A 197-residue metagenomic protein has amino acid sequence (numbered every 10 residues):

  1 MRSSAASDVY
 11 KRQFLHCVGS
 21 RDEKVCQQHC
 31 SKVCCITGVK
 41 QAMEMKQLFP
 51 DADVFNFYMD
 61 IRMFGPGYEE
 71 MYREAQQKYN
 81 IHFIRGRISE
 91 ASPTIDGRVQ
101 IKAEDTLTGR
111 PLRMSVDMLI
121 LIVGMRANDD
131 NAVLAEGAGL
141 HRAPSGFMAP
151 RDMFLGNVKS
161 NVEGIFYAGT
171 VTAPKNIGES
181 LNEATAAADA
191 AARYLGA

Functional and structural regions predicted by a protein language model:
M1-A6, Y10: Single conserved hydrophobic/aromatic residue that forms the stacking wall/gate of nucleotide- or nucleobase-binding
A6, V116-D117, V162: Short, well-ordered alpha-helix to beta-strand connector turns
K11-D22, F154-I177: Short FAD-binding loop at a beta-strand-to-alpha-helix junction that anchors the flavin cofactor in diverse
V25-T37, A168-G196: A conserved FAD-binding loop/helix module that cradles the flavin
H29-C30, E70-E74, L134-A138: Short secondary-structure boundary/capping segments
K40-D130: A Rossmann-like FAD-binding core segment of flavoenzymes
M45-L48, K78, I122, R126 (+3 more regions): Change "in soluble alpha/beta enzymes" to "in soluble alpha/beta proteins
R85, E136-I165: Flexible glycine/proline-rich, aromatic-decorated loop/lid segments
